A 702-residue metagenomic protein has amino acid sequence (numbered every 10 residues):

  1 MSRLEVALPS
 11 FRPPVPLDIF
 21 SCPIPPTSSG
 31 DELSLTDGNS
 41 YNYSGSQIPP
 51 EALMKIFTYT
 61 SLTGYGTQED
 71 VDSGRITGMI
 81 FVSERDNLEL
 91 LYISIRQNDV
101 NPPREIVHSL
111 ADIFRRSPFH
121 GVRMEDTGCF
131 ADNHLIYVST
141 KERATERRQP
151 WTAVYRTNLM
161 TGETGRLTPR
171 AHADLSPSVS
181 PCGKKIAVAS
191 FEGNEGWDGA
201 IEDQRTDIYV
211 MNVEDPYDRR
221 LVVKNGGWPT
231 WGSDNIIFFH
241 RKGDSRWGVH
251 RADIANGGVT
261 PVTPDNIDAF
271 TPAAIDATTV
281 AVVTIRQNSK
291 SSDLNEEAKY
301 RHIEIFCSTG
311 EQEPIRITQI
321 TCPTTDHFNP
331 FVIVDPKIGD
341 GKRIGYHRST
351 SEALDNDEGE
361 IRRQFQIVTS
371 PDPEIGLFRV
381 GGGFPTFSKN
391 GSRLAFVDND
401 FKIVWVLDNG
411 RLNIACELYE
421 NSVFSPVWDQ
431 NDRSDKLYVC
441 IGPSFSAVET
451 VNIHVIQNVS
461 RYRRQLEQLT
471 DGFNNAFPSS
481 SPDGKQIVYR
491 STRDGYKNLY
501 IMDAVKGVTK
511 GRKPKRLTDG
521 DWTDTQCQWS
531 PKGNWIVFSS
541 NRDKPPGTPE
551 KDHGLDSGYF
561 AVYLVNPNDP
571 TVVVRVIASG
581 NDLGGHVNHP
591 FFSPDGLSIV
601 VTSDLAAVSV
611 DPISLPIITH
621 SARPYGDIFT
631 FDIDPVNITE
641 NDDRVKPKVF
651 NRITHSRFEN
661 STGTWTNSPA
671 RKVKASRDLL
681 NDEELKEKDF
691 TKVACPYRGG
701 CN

Functional and structural regions predicted by a protein language model:
M1-N702: Sequence signature of WD/YWTD-type beta-propeller architectures
